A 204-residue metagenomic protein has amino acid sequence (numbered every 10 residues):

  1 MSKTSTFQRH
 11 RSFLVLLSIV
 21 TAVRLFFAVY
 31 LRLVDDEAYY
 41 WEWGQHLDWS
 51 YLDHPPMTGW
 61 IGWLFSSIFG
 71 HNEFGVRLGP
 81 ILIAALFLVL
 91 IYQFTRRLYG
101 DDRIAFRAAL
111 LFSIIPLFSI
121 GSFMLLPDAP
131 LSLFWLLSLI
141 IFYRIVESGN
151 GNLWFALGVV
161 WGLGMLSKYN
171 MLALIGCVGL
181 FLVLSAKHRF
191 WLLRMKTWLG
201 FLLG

Functional and structural regions predicted by a protein language model:
H10, I91-I114, L133: Transmembrane-helix signature of polytopic, membrane-embedded enzymes that assemble or transfer cell-envelope glycans
L14, L78-Y99, L137, I141: Transmembrane-helix motifs of polytopic, lipid-linked glycan transferases
L17, A105-P116, W161, M165 (+1 more regions): Short helix- or helix-capping micro-motifs that position conserved polar/aromatic residues at function-defining sites
V29-Y40, W49-I61, G70-F74: Extracytoplasmic catalytic/substrate-binding loops of multi-pass membrane glycan-assembly enzymes
H46, I141, L153-Y169: Membrane-interface alpha helices of multi-pass inner-membrane proteins
R97-D102, S138-W154: Membrane-interface transmembrane helices that cradle and orient dolichyl/undecaprenyl
L117-L131: Short acidic/glycine- and proline-prone juxtamembrane loop motifs at membrane-interface regions of multi-pass membrane
I141-N150, L174-G204: Perimembrane helix-loop-helix junctions
